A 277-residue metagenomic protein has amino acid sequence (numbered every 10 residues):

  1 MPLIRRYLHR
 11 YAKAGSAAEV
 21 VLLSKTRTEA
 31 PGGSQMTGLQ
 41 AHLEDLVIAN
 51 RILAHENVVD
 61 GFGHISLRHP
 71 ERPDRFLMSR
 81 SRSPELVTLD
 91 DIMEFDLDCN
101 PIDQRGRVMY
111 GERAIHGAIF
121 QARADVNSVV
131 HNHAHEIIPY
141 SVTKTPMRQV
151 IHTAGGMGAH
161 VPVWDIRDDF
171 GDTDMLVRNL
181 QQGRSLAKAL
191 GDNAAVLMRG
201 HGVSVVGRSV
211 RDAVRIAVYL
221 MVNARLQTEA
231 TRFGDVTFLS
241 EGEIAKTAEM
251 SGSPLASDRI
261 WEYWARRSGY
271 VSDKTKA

Functional and structural regions predicted by a protein language model:
H9, V21-A277: Glycine-rich flexible loops
A12: Segments surrounding the PLD/"HKD" phosphodiesterase catalytic module and close analogs
G15-S16: Compositionally biased, low-complexity intrinsically disordered regions
